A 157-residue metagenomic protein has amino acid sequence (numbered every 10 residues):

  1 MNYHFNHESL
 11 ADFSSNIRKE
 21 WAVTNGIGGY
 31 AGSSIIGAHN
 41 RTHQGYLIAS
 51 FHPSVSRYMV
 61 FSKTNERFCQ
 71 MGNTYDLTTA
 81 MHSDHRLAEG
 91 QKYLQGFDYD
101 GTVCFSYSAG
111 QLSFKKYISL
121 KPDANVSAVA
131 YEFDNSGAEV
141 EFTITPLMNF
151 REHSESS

Functional and structural regions predicted by a protein language model:
M1-S157: Terminal accessory carbohydrate-recognition/targeting modules of carbohydrate-active enzymes
